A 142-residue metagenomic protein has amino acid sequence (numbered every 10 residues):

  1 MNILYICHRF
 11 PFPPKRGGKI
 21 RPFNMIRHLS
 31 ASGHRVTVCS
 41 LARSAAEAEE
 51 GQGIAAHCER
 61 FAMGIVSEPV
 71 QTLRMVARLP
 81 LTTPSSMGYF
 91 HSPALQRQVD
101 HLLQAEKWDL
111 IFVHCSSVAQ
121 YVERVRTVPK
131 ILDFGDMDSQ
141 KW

Functional and structural regions predicted by a protein language model:
M1-A62, Q104-E106: N-terminal subdomain of nucleotide-sugar transferases
N2, D109-L110, P129: Structural motif
Y5, V113, L132: Redox-cofactor binding/interface segments in oxidoreductases and associated redox assembly factors
F10-P11, R43-A45, E68-P69, S116-A119 (+1 more regions): Short, solvent-exposed loop/turn segments at secondary-structure junctions
G51-A55, Y121-T127: Short loop/helix-cap segments at secondary-structure boundaries that form the rim of catalytic
S67, T72-V125: Conserved nucleotide-sugar donor-binding subdomain of glycosyltransferases
R126-W142: Active-site proximal beta-strand in glycosyltransferases
